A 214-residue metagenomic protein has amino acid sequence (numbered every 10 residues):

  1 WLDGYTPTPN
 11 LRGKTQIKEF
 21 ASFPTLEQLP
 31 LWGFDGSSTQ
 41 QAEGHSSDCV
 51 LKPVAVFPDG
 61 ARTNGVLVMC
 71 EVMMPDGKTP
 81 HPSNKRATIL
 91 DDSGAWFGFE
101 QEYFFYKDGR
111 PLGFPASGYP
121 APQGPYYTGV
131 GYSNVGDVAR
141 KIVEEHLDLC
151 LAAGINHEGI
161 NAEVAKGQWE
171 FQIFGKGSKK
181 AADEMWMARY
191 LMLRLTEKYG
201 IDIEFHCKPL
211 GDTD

Functional and structural regions predicted by a protein language model:
W1-D214: Glycine-rich, acidic/polar active-site loops that bind/position phosphate-bearing ligands
